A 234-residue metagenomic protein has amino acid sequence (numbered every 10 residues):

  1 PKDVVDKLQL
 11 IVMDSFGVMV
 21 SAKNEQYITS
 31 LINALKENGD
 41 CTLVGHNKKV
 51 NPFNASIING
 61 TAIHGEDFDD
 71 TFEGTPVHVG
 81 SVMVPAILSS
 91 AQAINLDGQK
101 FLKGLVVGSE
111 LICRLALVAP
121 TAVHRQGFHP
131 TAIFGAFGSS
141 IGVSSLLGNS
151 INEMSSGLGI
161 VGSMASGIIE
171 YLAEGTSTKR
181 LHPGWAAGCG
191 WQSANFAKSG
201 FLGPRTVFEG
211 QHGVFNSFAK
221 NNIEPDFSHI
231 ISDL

Functional and structural regions predicted by a protein language model:
P1-L234: N-terminal core-entry segment
